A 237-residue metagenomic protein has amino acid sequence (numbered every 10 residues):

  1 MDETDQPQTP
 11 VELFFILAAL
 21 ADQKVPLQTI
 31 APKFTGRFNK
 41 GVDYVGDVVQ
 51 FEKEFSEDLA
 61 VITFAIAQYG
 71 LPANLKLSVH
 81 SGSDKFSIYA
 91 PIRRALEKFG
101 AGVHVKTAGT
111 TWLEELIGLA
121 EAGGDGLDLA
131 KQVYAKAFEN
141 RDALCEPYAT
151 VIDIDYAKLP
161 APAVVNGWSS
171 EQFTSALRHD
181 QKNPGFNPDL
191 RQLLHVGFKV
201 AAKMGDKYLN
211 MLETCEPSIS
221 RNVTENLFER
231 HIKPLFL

Functional and structural regions predicted by a protein language model:
M1-E3: Glycine-rich, mobile lid/loop segments that gate access to catalytic sites or pores
D5-L237: Active-site capping/gating regions of soluble enzymes
